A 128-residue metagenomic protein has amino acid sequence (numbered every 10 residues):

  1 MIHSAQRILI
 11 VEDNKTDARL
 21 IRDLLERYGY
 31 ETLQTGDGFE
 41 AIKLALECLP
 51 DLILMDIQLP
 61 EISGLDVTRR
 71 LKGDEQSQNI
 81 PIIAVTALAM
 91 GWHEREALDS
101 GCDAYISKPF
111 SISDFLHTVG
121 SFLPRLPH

Functional and structural regions predicted by a protein language model:
M1-L9, S113-H128: Non-catalytic signal-transmission and effector/linker regions of two-component phosphorelay proteins
E12: Conserved acidic carboxylate
R19-R27: Charged docking surfaces used in two-component/phosphorelay signaling
G29-G36, L44: Short hydrophobic/Thr-rich beta-strand motif most characteristic of the beta2 strand and flanking loop of CheY-like
D56, T86: Active-site residues of response regulator receiver
P60, Q78, M90: The feature encodes the CheY-like receiver
K108: A Lys-centered signature of the CheY-like receiver
